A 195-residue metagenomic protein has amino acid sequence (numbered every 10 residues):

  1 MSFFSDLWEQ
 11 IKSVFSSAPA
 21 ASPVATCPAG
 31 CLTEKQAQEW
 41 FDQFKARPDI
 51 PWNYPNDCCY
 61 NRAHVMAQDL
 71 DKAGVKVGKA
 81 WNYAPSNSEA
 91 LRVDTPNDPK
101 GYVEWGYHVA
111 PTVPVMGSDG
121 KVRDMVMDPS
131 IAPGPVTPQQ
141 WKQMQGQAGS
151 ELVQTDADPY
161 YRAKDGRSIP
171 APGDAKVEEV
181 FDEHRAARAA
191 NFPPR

Functional and structural regions predicted by a protein language model:
M1-P23: Membrane- and interface-active hydrophobic/amphipathic segments that mediate membrane binding, fusion, translocation
P23-R195: A structural boundary/capping signal
